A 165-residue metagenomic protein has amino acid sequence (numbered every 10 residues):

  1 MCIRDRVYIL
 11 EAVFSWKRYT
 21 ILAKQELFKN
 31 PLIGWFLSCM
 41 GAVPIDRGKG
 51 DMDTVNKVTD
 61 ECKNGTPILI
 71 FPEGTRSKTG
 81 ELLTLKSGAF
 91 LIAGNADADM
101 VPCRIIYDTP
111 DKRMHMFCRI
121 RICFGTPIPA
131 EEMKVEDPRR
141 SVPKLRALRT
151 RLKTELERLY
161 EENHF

Functional and structural regions predicted by a protein language model:
R4-K49, K57: Catalytic core of membrane glycerolipid acyltransferases/transacylases, capturing the structured, soluble-facing
M52: Catalytic centers of nucleases
V55-F165: Non-catalytic C-terminal accessory region of glycerolipid acyltransferases and related lyso-lipid remodeling enzymes
